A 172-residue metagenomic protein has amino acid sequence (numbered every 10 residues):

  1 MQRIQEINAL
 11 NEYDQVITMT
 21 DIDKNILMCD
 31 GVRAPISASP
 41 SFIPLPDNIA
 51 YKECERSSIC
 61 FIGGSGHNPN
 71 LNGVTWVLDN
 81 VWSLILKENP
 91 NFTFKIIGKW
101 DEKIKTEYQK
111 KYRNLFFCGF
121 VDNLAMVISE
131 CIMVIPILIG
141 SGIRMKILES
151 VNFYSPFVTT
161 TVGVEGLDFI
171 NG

Functional and structural regions predicted by a protein language model:
Q2-N48: Donor nucleotide-sugar binding/catalytic pocket of nucleotide-sugar-dependent glycosyltransferases
A9, I22-K24, D101-E102, F157 (+1 more regions): Alpha-helix capping/helix-boundary segments
D14, I128-G142, F153-P156: Acidic donor-binding loop of glycosyltransferase active sites
M19, P136-I137, T160: Short, well-ordered coil/turn residues at beta-beta hairpins and beta-strand->alpha-helix junctions within
C29, A38-S129: Conserved catalytic-core segment of nucleotide-activated headgroup transferases in glycan assembly
N123, I139-G142, V164: Active-site donor-sugar recognition loop in glycosyltransferases
K146-E149, P156-T161: Short hydrophobic beta-strand element within catalytic cores of glycosyltransferases and related nucleotide-activated
T161-G172: Short acidic/histidine- and often glycine-rich active-site loop of Leloir-type glycosyltransferases that engages
